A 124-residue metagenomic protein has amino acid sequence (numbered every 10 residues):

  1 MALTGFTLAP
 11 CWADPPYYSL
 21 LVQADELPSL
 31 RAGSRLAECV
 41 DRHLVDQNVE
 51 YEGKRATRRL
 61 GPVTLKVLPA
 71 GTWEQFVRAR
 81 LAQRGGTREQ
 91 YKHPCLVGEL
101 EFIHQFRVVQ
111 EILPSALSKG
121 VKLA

Functional and structural regions predicted by a protein language model:
M1-A124: AMP-binding adenylation
